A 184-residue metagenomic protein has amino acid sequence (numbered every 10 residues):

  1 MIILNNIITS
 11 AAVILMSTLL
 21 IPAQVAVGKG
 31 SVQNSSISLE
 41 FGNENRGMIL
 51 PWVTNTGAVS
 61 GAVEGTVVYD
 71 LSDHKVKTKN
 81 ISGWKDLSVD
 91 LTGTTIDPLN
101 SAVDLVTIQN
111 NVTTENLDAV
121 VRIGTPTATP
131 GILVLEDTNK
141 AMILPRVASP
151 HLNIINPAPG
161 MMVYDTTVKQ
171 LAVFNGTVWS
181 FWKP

Functional and structural regions predicted by a protein language model:
I2-I7, Q24-P184: C-terminal trimerization/auto-chaperone modules of long, extracellular attachment fibers and adhesins
S10-T18: Bacterial N-terminal signal peptides
L19-A23: Sec/Tat signal peptide C-region and signal peptidase I cleavage site
